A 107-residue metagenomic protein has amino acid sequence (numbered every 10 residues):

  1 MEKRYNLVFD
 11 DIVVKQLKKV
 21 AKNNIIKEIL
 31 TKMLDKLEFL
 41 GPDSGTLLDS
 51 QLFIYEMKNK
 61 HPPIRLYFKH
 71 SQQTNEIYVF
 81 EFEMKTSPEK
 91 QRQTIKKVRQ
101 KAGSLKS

Functional and structural regions predicted by a protein language model:
M1-L30: Arg/Lys-rich, positively charged N-terminal/basic patches that mediate binding to nucleic acids
K3-N6, P42, N59-R65, K69-S107: Enriched for short, Lys/Arg-rich terminal
F9, D49-S50, S107: Generic detector of low-complexity/intrinsically disordered segments and short hydrophobic N-terminal stretches
L17, L34, R99-A102: Short amphipathic alpha-helical/adjacent loop interface patches that line ligand and macromolecule-binding sites
E28, L52, Q93: Short, well-structured alpha-helical interface segments that form or flank functional binding sites
M33-N59: A short, surface-exposed loop/turn module that caps and links secondary-structure elements
